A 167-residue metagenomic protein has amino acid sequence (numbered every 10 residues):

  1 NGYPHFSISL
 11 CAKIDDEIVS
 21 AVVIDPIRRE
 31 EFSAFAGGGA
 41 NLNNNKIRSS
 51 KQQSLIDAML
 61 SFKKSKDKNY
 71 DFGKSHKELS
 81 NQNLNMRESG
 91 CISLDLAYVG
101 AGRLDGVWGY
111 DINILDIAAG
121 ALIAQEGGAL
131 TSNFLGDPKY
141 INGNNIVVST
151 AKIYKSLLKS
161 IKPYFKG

Functional and structural regions predicted by a protein language model:
N1-G38, A58: DPxDG-like acidic metal-binding loop motif
P4-F6, N45, Q82: Short beta-strand or tight-loop elements that sit immediately N-terminal to catalytic metal-binding acidic residues
D15, N43-N44: Short strand-turn-strand beta-turns centered on an Asx-Gly dipeptide
E31, N44-N45, K51: A short, polar/proline- and glycine-enriched secondary-structure boundary/capping micro-motif
G38-A40, A129-L130: Short beta-strand segments in beta-sandwich/barrel cores
G39-N43, L60-F62: Hydrophobic/proline-rich hinge and linker segments of small-molecule sensing/allosteric domains, predominantly
R48-G167: An extended, acidic
